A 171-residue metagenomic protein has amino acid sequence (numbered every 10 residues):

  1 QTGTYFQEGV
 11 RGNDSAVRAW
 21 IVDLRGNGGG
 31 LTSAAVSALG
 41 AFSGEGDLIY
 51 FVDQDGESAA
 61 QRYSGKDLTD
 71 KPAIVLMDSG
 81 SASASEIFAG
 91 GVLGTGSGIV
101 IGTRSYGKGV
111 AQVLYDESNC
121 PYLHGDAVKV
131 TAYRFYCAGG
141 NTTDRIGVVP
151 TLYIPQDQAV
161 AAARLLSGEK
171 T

Functional and structural regions predicted by a protein language model:
Q1-R18, D144-G168: C-terminal, low-ordered peptide segments at domain boundaries
Q1-Y122: Cleft-lining beta-strand/loop regions that shape enzyme active-site pockets
Q112-E117, D126-A162: Conserved P-loop NTPase
